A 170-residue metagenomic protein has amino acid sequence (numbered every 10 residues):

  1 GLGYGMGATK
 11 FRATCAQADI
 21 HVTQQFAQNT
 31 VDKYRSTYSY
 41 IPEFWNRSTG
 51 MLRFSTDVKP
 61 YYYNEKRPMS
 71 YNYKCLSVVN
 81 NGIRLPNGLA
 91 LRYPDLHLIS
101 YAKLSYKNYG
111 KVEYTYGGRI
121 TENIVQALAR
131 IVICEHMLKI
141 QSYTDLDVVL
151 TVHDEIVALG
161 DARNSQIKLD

Functional and structural regions predicted by a protein language model:
G1-D170: Conserved catalytic core of nucleotide polymerization and phosphodiester-bond processing enzymes
